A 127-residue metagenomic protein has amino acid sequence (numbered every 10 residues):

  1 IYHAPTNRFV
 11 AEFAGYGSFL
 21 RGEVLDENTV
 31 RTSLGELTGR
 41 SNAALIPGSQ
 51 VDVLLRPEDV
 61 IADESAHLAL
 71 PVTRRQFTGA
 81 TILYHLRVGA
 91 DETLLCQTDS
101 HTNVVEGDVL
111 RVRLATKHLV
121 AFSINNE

Functional and structural regions predicted by a protein language model:
I1-H3, A11: Short acidic-hydrophobic catalytic motif
P5-N7, G17: Conserved beta-to-alpha transition
R8-F9, V60: Short helix-to-loop capping/linker segments positioned immediately adjacent to catalytic or ligand/cofactor-binding
A14: A small-molecule sensor/coupling module
G17-L20, V24-E127: Non-catalytic connector elements of ABC transporters
